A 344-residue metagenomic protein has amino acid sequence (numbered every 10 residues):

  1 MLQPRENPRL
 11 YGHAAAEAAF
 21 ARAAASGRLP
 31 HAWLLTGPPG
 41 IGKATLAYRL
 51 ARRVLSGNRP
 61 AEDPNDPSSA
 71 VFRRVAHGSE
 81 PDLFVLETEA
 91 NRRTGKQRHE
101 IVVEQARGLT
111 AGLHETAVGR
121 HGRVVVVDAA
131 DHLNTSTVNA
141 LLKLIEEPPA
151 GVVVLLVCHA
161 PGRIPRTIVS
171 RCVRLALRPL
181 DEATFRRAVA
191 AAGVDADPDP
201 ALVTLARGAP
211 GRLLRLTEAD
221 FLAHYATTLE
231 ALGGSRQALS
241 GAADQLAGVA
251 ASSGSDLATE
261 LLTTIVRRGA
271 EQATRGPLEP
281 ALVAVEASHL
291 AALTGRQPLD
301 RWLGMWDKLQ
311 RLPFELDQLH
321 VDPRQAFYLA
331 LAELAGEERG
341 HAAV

Functional and structural regions predicted by a protein language model:
M1-R53, R59-P64, S68-R74, A150-V152 (+1 more regions): Charged, glycine-rich active-site and insertion segments that engage polyanionic ligands
L10, G78-G122, S136: AAA+ P-loop NTPase catalytic core and its hallmark functional loops
A18-A24, S69, R73, E100-V124 (+2 more regions): Conserved alpha-helical scaffold flanking the Walker A/P-loop in AAA+ ATPase domains
L34, L86-E87, V126-A129, L155: Conserved beta-strand segments of the P-loop GTPase G domain that flank and frequently precede/overlap
H114, N139-V153: Conserved catalytic/switch belt of AAA+ P-loop NTPases
G119-V124, P149-L155: Loop/turn-to-beta-strand initiation segments
A129-L133, P161: Conserved Walker B
T135-S136, R166: Conserved D-loop-proximal element of ABC-family nucleotide-binding domains
